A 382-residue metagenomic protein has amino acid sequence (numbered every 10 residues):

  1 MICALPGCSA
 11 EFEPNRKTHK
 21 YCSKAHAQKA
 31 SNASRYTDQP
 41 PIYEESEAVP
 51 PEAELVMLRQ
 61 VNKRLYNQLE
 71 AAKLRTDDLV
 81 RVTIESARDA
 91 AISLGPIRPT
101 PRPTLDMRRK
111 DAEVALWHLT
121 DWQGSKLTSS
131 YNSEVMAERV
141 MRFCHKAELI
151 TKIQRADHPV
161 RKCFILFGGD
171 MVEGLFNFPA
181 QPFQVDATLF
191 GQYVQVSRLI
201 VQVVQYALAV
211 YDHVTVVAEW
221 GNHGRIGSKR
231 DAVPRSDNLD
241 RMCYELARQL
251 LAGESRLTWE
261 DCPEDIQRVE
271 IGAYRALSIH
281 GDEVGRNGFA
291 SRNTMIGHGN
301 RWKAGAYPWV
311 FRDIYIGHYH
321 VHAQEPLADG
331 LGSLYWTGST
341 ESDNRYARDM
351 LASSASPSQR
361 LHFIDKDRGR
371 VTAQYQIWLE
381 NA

Functional and structural regions predicted by a protein language model:
M1-A53: BZIP DNA-binding basic region
C8, V160-K162, F311: Local beta-strand N-terminus motif with an aromatic residue
A33-D157, D365-D367, W378-A382: Basic, amphipathic N-terminal segments that precede the first structured/catalytic domain
R102-L119, S133-A247: Core catalytic region of metal-dependent phosphoesterases/phosphodiesterases, especially metallo-beta-lactamase-like
T120-W122, G169-M171, G221-G224, G281-E283 (+2 more regions): Active-site metal-binding loops of divalent metal-dependent hydrolases
L208, S236-Y244, R248-E264, G272-W378: Conserved beta-sheet core of the metallophosphoesterase superfamily
